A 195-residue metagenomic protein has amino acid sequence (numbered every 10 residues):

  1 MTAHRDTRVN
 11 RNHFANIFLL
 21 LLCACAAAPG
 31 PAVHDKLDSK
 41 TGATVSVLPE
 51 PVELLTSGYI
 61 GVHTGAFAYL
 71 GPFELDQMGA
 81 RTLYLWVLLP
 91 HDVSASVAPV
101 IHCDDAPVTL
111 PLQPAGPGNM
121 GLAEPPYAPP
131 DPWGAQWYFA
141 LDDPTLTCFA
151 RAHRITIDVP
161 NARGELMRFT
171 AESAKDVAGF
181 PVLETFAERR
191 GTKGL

Functional and structural regions predicted by a protein language model:
A3-I17: Bacterial N-terminal signal peptides that target proteins for export
C23-A24: C-terminal motif of bacterial Sec signal peptides marking the signal peptidase cleavage site
A28-V97: An ectodomain-focused feature that recognizes extracytoplasmic/extracellular
S39, C103-D105, V159-G164: Short acidic, glycine-rich loop/turn motifs
T44, P107-T109, E165-L166: Short, solvent-exposed loop/turn motifs
H91-S94, V108-T109, P130, G134: Mature extracytoplasmic domains of secretory-pathway proteins
A95-M120: Extended low-complexity, serine/threonine- and proline-enriched intrinsically disordered segments
P114-L195: Internal interaction segment
